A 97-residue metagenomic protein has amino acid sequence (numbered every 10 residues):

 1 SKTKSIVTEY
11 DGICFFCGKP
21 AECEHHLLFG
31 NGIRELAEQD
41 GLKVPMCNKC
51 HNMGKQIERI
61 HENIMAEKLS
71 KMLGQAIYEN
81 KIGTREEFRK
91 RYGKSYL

Functional and structural regions predicted by a protein language model:
S1-H25, K49: Short cysteine-rich loop/turn motifs with clustered Cys
F15-F16, F29, F88: Phenylalanine-focused residue identity feature
A21-E35: Short recognition patches in nucleic-acid-associated and regulatory proteins
R34-V44, N52-L97: Polybasic, low-complexity binding patches
